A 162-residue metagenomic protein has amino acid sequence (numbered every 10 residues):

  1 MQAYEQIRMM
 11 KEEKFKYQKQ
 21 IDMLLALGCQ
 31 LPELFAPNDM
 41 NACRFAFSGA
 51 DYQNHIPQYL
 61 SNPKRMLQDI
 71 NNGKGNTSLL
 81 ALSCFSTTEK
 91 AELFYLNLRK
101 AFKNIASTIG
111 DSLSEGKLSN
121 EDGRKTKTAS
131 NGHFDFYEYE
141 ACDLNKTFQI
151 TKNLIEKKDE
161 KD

Functional and structural regions predicted by a protein language model:
M1-N76, D162: ADP-ribose/NAD+-binding catalytic cleft of ART/PARP-like enzymes
L27-Q30, L34-P37, G116, E121 (+2 more regions): Low-complexity, intrinsically disordered/propeptide-like segments
S48-Y59, N120-K127, N145: Short, surface-exposed beta-strand/loop "edge" segments at domain boundaries and coil↔beta transitions
Q53, L60, L67, L93 (+2 more regions): Amphipathic alpha-helical interaction segments
S61, L96, K100-K103, E156 (+1 more regions): Generic surface-pattern signal
N62, S78-S83, N120-D122, Q149-K158: Low-complexity, flexible helical/coil segments
D69-A141: ADP-ribosyltransferase catalytic core
F136-D162: Charged phosphate-binding loop/patch that engages nucleotide di/tri-phosphates or the phosphate backbone of nucleic
